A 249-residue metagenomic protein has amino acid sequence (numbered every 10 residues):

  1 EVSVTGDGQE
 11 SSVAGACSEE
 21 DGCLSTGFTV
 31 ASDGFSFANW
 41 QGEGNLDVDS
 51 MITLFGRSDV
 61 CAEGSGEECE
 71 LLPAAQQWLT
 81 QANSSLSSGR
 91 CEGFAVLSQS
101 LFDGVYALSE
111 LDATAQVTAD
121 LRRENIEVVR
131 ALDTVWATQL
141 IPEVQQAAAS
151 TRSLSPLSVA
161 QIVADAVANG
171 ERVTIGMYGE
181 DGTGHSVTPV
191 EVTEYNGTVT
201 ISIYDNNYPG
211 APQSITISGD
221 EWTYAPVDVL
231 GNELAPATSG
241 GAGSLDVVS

Functional and structural regions predicted by a protein language model:
E1-C23: Ser/Thr/Pro-rich low-complexity tracts
G8-Q9, E20-G22, E67, G197 (+2 more regions): Intrinsic-disorder/low-complexity loop/linker signature
E19-D33: N-terminal low-complexity, Pro/Thr/Ser-rich intrinsically disordered segments that act as propeptides or flexible
A31-P156: Cysteine-nucleophile protease catalytic domains, especially the papain-like/related folds used in DUB/UBL proteases
W40, F94, Y178, Y204-N206: Structured loops at beta-to-helix junctions and adjacent beta-edge loops in soluble globular domains
S150-I203: Active-site-adjacent substructure of cysteine-protease-like catalytic cores
D181-G184, T193-S249: Cys-His-centered catalytic/binding microenvironment captured across papain-like cysteine peptidases and homologous
